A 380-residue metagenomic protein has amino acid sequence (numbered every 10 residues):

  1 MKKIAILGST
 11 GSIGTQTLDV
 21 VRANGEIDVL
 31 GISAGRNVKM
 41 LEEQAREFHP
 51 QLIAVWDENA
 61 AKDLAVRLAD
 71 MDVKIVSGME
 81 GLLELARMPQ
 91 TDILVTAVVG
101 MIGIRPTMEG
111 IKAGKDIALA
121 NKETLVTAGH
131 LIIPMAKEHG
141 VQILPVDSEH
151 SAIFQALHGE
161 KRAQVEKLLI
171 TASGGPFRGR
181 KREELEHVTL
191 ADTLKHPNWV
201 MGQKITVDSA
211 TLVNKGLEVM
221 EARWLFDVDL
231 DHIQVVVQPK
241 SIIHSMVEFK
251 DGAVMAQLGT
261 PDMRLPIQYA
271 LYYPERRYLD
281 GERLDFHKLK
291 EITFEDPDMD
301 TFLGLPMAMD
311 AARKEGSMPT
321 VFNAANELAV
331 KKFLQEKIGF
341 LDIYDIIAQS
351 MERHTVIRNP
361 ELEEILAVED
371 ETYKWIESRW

Functional and structural regions predicted by a protein language model:
M1-W380: Catalytic, metal-anchored helix/loop core of enzyme active sites in primary metabolism
